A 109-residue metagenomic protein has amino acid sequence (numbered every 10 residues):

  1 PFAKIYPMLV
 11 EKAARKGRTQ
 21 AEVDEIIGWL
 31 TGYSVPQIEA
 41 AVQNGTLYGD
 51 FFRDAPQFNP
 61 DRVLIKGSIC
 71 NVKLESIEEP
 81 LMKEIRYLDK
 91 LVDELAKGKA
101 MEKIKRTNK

Functional and structural regions predicted by a protein language model:
P1-K109: A charge-rich, low-complexity, intrinsically flexible signal that marks solvent-exposed coils, linkers, repeats
